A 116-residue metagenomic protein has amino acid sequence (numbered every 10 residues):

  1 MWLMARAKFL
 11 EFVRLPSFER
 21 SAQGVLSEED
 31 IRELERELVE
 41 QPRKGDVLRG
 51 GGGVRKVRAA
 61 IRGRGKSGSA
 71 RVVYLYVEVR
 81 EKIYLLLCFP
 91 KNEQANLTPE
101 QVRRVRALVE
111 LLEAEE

Functional and structural regions predicted by a protein language model:
M1-E29: Arg/Lys-rich, positively charged N-terminal/basic patches that mediate binding to nucleic acids
M4, Y76-E116: Enriched for short, Lys/Arg-rich terminal
R14, L34, G51-R55: A generic structural signal for short beta-strands and their flanking turns/coil linkers
S17, L26-D46: Compact soluble domain cores
S21, E37, L108-L111: Residues that form generic nucleotide/phosphate-binding pockets
E28-I31, S67, V102: Amphipathic alpha-helical transducer elements in NTP-driven molecular machines
K44-C88, E93: Basic/aromatic recognition patch in beta-strand/loop cores that engages polyanionic ligands
